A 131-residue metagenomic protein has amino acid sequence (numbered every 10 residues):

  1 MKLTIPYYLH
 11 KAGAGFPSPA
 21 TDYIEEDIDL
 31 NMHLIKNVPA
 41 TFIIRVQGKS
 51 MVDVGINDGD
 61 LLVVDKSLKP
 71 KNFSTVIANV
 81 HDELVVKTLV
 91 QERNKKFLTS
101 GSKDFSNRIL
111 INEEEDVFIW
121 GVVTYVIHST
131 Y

Functional and structural regions predicted by a protein language model:
M1-V52, E83-L84, Q91, K95-K96 (+2 more regions): Short, positionally conserved secondary-structure boundary motifs
T41, K71-V76: Short, hydrophobic/aromatic-rich segments at coil-to-beta transitions
D58, N79-V85, V117-F118: Short coil-to-beta-strand transition motifs
G59-D60, S74: Structural motif
V63-V64, I77: Hydrophobic beta-strand signal
V80, V85-F105, I109: PDZ-domain C-terminal substructure recognizer with occasional recognition of PDZ-binding tails
F105-N112, F118-V126: C-terminal structural segments of small proteins and small subunits
